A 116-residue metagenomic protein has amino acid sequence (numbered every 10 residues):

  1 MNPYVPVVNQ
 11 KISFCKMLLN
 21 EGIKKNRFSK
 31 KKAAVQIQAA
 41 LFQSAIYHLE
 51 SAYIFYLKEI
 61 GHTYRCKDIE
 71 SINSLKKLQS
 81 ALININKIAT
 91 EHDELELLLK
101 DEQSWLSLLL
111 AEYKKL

Functional and structural regions predicted by a protein language model:
M1-A40: Charged alpha-helical initiation segments
M1-V7, E59, T63, E102 (+1 more regions): Short charge-dense sequence patches
P6, V35, H48, I83-N86 (+1 more regions): Short, flexible coil/linker segments at or flanking structured domains
I12, K16-L19, I23, L49 (+4 more regions): A structural signal for well-ordered alpha-helices, especially hydrophobic packing surfaces of coiled-coils
K25-K30, L57-K77: Short acidic alpha-helical/loop segments enriched in Asp/Glu that coordinate divalent cations
V35-I46, S80: Short, glycine/alanine-rich amphipathic alpha-helical segment that often forms an alpha-turn-alpha hairpin
L41-G61: Short, hydrophobic, well-ordered secondary-structure elements
I72-L116: Acidic, Ser/Thr/Gly/Pro-rich intrinsically disordered interaction regions
